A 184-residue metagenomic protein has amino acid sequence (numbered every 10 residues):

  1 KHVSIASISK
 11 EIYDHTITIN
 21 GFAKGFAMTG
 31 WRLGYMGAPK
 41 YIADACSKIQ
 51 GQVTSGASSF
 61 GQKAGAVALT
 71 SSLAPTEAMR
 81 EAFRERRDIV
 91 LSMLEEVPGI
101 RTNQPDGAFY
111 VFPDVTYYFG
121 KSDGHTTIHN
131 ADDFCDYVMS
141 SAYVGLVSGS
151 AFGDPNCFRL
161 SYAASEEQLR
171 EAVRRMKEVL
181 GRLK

Functional and structural regions predicted by a protein language model:
K1-K184: PLP-dependent class I/II
